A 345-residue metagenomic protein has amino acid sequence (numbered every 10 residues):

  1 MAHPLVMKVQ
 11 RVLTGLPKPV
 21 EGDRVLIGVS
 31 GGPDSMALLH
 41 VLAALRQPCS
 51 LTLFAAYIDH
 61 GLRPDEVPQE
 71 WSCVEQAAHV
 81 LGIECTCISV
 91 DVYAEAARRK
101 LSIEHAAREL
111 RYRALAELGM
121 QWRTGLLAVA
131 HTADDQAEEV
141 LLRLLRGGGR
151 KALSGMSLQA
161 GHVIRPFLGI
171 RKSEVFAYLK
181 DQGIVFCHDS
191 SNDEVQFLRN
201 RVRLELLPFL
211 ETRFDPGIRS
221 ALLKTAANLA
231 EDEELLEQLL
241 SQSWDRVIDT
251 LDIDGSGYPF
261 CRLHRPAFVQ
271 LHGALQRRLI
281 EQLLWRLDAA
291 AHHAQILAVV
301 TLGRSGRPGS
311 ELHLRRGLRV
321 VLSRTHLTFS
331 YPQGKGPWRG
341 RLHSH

Functional and structural regions predicted by a protein language model:
M1-P208: Core alpha/beta nucleotide-donor-binding catalytic domains of modification enzymes
P19-G22, C187-S190, D215-A221, D288-I296: Short, surface-exposed acidic
E21, P64, I248-D249, G255-S344: Mid-to-C-terminal catalytic/tRNA-binding core of tRNA(Ile)-lysidine synthase
R108, A116, F176, A230 (+2 more regions): Generic structural signal for individual residues within well-ordered alpha-helical segments across diverse proteins
Q159, K224-N228, Q242-R246, V299-L302: Short acidic/histidine-centered micro-motifs embedded in hydrophobic/aromatic stretches that mark compact functional
Y178, Q182-A227, E231, R307 (+3 more regions): Mid-to-C-terminal catalytic subdomains of enzymes that bind/position adenosyl phosphate moieties or nucleic-acid
L206, I253-D254: Membrane-embedded helix boundary and interhelical linker motif in transport proteins
L210-S243, C261-L279, L283-L284: An accessory alpha-helical subdomain
